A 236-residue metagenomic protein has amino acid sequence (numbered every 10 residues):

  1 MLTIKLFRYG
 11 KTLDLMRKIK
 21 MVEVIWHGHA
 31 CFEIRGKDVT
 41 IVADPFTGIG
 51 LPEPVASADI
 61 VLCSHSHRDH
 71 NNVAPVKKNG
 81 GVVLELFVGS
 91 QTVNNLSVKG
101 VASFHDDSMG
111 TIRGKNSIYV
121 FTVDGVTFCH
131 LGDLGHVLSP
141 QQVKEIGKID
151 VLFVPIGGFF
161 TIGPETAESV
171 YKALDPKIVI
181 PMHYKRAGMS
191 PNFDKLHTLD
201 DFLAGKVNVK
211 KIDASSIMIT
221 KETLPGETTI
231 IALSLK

Functional and structural regions predicted by a protein language model:
L2-K37, L84-S90, N94-N95, K99-V101 (+2 more regions): Zn-dependent metallo-beta-lactamase
I19-L51, I112-G132: Conserved beta-strand hairpin/beta-sheet module of binuclear metal-dependent hydrolase folds, prominently
V24-H27, I112-R113, I178-K236: Binuclear metal-ion centers of metallo-dependent hydrolases, dominated by the metallo-beta-lactamase
I34, V61, H65, V98 (+2 more regions): Divalent metal-coordination and catalytic microenvironments
P45-T47, S66, S103-H105, G132-H136 (+3 more regions): Active-site metal-binding loops of divalent metal-dependent hydrolases
G48-S90, K144-F153: Active-site metal-binding motif and surrounding structural segment of the metallo-beta-lactamase
N71-C129: Portal/gating segments that form or line small-molecule/metal binding sites
D107-L174: Active-site-proximal loop/helix segments of hydrolase catalytic cores
